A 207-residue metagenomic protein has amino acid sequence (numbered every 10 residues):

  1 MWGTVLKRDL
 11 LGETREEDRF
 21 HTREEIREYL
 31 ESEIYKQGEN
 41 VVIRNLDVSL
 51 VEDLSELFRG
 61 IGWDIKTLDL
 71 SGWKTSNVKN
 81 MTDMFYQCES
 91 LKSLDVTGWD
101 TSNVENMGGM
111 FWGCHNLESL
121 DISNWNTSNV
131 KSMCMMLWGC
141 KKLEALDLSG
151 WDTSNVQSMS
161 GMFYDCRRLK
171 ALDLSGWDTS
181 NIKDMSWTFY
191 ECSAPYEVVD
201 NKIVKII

Functional and structural regions predicted by a protein language model:
M1-I207: Negatively charged
